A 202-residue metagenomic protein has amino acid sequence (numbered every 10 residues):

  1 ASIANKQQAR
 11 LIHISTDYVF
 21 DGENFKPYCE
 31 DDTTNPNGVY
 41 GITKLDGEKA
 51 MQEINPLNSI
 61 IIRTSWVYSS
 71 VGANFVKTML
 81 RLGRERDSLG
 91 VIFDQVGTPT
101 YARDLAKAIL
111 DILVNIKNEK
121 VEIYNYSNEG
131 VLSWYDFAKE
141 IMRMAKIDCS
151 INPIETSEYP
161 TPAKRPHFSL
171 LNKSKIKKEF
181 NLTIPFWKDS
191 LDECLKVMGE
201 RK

Functional and structural regions predicted by a protein language model:
K6, R10, V19-I62, W66-V67: Catalytic helix-loop patch of NAD(P)-dependent Rossmann-fold dehydrogenases
I12-S15, I60-I61, T98, N125: Structural signature of the Rossmann-like NAD(P)-dependent dehydrogenase/reductase core
G38, G97-T100, L132, L171 (+1 more regions): Residue-level signal for the nucleotide or nucleotide-sugar donor/cofactor binding architecture
K49-G97, R103-D104, L110-D111: NAD(P)-dependent short-chain dehydrogenase/reductase
V91-V96, Y124-V131, E179: Glycine-rich Rossmann NAD(P)(H)-binding loop
R103-V114, K188, D192: Amphipathic alpha-helical segments that line or abut small-molecule/effector binding pockets and mediate allosteric
A108, I116-P162, H167: Mid/C-terminal beta-alpha module of Rossmann-like enzyme folds, strongest in SDR-family dehydrogenases/epimerases
W187-K202: Amphipathic terminal alpha-helices
